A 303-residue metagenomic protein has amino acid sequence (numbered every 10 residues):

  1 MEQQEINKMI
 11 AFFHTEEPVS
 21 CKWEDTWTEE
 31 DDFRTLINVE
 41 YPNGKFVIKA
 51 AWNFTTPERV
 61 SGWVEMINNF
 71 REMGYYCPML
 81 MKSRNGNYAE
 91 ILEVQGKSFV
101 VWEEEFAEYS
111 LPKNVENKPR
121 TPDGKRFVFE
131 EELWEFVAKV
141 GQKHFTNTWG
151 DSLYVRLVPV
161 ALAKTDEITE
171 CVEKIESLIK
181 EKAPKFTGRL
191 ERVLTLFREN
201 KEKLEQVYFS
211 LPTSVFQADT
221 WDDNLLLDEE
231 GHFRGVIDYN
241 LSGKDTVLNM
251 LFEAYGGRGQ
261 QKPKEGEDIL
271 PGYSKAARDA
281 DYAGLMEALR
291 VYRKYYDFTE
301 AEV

Functional and structural regions predicted by a protein language model:
M1-E24: Juxta-kinase regulatory segment immediately upstream of eukaryotic protein kinase catalytic domains
H14, E72, A138-G150, G188-R192 (+4 more regions): Secondary-structure boundary elements
D25-E29: Protein kinase glycine-rich loop
D31-P42, V47, K201-N249: Active-site acidic catalytic loop and adjacent metal/ATP-binding pocket of ATP-dependent phosphoryl transfer enzymes
Y41-W149: ATP-binding pocket architecture of kinase catalytic cores
S152-E205: Active-site catalytic-loop/activation-segment of kinase and kinase-like phosphoryl-transfer enzymes
L248-D297: Active-site activation/catalytic loop segments of kinase-like enzymes and analogous catalytic loops in related
F298-V303: All-alpha amphipathic helical-bundle segments outside canonical DNA-binding/catalytic cores that form hydrophobic
